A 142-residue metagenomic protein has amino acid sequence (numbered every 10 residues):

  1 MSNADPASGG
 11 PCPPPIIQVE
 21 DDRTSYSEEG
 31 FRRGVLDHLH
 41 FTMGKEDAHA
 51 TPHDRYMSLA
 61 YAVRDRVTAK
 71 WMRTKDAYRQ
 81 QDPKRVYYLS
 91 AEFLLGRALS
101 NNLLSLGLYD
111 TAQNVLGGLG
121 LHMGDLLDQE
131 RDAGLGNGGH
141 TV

Functional and structural regions predicted by a protein language model:
S2-V142: A conserved ligand/cofactor-binding region detector
